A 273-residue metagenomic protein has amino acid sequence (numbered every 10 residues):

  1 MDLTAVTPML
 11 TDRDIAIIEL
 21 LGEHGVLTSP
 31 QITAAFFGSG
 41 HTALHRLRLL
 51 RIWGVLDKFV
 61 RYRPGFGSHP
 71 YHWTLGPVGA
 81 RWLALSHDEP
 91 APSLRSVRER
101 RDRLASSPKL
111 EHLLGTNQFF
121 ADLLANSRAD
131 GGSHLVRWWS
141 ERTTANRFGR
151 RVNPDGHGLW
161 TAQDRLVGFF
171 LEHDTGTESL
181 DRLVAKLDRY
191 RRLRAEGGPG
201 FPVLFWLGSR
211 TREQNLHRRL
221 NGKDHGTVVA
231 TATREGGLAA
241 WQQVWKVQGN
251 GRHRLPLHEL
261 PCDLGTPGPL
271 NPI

Functional and structural regions predicted by a protein language model:
M1-R103: Nuclease-adjacent, charged terminal/linker segments that flank catalytic cores
M9, T177, D181, A185 (+1 more regions): Non-catalytic C-terminal interaction segments of nucleic acid-processing enzymes
H24-T28, A80, T143-A145, G176 (+1 more regions): Short, solvent-exposed loop/turn segments at secondary-structure junctions
F59, A105-H112, F120-A121, R128-F169 (+1 more regions): Active-site metal-binding core of divalent-cation-utilizing nuclease and nuclease-like domains
A84-R128: Helix-turn-helix/homeodomain-like alpha-helical modules used for DNA recognition and transcription-factor dimerization
D122, L159, R189-E196, R219: A generic secondary-structure signal
W138-W139, L171, V203-G208: Extended hydrophobic secondary-structure segments that form protein cores and membrane-embedded regions
